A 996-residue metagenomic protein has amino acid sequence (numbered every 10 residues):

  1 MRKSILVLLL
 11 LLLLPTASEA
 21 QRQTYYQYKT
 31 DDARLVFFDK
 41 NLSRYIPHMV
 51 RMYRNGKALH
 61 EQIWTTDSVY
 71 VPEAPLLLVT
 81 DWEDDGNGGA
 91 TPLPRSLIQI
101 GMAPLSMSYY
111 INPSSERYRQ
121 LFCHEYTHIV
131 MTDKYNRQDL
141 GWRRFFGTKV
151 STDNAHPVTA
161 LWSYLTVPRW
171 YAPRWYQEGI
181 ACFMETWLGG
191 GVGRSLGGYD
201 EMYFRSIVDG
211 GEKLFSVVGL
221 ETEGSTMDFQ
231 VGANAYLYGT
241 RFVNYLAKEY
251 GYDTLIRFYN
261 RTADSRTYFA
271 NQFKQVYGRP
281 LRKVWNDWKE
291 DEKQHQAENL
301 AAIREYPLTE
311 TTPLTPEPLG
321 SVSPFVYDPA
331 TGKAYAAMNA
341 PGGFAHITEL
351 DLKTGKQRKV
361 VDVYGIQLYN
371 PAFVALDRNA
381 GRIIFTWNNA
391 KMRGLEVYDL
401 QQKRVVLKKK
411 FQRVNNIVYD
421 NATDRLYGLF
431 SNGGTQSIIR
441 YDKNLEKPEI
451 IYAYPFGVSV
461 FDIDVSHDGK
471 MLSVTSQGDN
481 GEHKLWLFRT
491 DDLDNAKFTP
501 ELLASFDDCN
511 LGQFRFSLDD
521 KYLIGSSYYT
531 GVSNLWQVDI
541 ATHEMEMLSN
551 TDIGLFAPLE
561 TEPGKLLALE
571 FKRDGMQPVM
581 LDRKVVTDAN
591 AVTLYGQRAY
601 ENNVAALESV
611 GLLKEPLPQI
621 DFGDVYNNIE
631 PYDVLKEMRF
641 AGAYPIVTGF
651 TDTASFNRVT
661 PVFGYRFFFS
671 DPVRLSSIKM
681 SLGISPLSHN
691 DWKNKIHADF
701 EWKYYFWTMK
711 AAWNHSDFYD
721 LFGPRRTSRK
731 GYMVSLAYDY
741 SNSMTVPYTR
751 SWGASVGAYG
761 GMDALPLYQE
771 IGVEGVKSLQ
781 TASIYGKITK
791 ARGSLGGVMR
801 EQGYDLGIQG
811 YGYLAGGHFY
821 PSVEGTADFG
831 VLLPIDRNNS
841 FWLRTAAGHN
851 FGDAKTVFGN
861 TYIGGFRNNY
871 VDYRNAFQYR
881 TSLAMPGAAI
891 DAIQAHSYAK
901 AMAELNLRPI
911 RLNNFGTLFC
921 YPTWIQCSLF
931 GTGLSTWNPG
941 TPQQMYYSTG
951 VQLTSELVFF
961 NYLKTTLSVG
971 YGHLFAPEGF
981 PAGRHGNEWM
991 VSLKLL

Functional and structural regions predicted by a protein language model:
A20-V167, P173: Juxtacatalytic substrate-recognition/specificity segment
R22-K29, Q230-A233, R257-A380: Beta/coil-rich, acidic/histidine-enriched accessory regions frequently appended to metallopeptidases
R95, S114-L121, K134-I256, N260-P307: Acidic/His/Gly-enriched intrinsically disordered linker/tail segments that often contain short helix/coil "MoRF-like"
N299-G320, L350-A372, W387, Y398-N415 (+5 more regions): Multi-bladed beta-propeller domains
A301-E305, M338, S527, A589-T708 (+2 more regions): Outer-membrane beta-barrel initiation region
D328-P329, Y335-P341, A375-N379, I384-A390 (+7 more regions): Beta-strand C-termini and the immediately following turn/loop, strongest in propeller blades
G342-T348, K391-E396, G434-I439, N480-L487 (+2 more regions): Structural motif
P724, G772, K777-Y921, C927 (+3 more regions): C-terminal outer-membrane beta-barrel translocator/porin domains of Gram-negative envelope proteins and their
